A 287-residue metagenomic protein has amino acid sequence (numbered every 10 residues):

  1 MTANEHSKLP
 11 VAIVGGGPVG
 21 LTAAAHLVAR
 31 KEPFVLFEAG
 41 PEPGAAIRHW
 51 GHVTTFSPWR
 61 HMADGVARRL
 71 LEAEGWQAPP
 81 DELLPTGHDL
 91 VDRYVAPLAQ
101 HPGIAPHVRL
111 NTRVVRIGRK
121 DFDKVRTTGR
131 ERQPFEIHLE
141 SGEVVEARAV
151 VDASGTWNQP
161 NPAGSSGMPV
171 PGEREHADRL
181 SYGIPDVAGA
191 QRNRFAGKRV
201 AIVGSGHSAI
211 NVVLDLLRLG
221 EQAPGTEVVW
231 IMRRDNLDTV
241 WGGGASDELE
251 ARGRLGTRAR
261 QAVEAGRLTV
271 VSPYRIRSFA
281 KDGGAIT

Functional and structural regions predicted by a protein language model:
K8, N111, G197, P273: Phosphate-coordination loops involved in phosphoryl transfer and adenosine-cofactor binding
L9, E32, F135, G197-R199 (+1 more regions): Nucleotide donor/acceptor-binding cores
L9-L36, G206-L219: N-terminal Rossmann-like FAD-binding beta1-loop-alpha1 element of flavoenzymes
V19, E42, W157, S208 (+1 more regions): Conserved Rossmann-like nucleotide-cofactor binding loop
G40-Y94, P185-G189, V228-R252: Glycine-rich active-site loop/strand segments that organize a redox cofactor
Q77-Q159, R277-T287: Feature captures the FAD/FMN-dependent oxidoreductase FAD-binding
G87, S154-Q222, V228: Glycine-rich dinucleotide-binding loop and its adjacent helix/turn
R218-T287: A Rossmann-like FAD-binding core segment of flavoenzymes
